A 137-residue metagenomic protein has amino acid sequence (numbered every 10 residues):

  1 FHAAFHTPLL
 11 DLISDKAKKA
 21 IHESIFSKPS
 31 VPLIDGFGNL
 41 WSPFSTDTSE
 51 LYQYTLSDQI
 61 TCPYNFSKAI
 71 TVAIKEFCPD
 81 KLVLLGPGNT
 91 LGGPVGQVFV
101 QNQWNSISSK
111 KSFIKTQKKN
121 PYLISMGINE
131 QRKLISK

Functional and structural regions predicted by a protein language model:
F1-K137: Acyl-group transfer acyltransferase/transacylase scaffold of fatty acid/polyketide systems
